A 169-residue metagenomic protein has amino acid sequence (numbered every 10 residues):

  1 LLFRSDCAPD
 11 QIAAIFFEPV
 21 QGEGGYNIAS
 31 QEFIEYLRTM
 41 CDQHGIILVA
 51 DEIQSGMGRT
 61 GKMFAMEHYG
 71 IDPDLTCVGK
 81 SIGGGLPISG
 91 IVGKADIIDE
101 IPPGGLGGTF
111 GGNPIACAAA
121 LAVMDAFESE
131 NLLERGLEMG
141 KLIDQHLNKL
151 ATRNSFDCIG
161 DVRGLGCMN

Functional and structural regions predicted by a protein language model:
L1-N169: Conserved N-terminal phosphate-binding loop of PLP-dependent enzymes in the Aspartate aminotransferase
